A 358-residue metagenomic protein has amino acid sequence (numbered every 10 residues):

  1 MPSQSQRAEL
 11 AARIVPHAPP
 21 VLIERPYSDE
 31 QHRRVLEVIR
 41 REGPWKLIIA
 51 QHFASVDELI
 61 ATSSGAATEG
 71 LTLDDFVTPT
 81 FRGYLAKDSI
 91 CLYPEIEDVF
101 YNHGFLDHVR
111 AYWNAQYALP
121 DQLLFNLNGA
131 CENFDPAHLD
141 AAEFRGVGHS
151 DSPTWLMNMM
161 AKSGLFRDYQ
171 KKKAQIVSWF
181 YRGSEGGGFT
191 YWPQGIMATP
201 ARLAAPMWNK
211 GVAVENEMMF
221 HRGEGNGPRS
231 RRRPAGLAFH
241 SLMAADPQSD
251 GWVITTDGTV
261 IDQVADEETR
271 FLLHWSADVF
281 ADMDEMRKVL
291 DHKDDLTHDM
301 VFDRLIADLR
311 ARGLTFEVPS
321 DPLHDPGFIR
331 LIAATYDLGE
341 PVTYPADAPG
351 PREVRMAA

Functional and structural regions predicted by a protein language model:
P2, A8, E30-Y112, N133-D135: Non-heme Fe(II)-dependent double-stranded beta-helix
S5-Q6, A277: A structural boundary signal for the start of the first folded domain, especially the loop/turn and N-capping region
A12-P16: Short, flexible turn/loop "capping" segments at secondary-structure junctions
V21-Y27: Short amphipathic
I49-T80, H138-K162, G225-I261: Charged, glycine/proline-rich intrinsically disordered loops and linkers
L73-P153, M157-F166, A348-A358: Signature of the catalytic double-stranded beta-helix
W113, Y117-A118, E132-L237: Catalytic core of non-heme Fe(II) oxygenases with the double-stranded beta-helix
S184-V342, A346-A348: Catalytic core of Fe(II)/2-oxoglutarate
